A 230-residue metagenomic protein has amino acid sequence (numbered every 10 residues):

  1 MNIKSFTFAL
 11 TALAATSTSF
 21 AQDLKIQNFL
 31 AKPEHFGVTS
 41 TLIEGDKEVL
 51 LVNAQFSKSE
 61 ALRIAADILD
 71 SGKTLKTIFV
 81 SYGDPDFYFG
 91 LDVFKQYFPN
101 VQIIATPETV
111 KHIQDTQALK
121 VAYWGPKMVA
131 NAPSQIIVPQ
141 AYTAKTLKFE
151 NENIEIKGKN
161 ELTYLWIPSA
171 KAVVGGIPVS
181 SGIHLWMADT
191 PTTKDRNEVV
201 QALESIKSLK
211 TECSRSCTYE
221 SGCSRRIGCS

Functional and structural regions predicted by a protein language model:
M1-T7: Bacterial N-terminal signal peptides that target proteins for export
A9-T16: Bacterial N-terminal signal peptides
S17-A21: Sec/Tat signal peptide C-region and signal peptidase I cleavage site
D23-D70, Y164-W166, A170-I177: Conserved beta-strand hairpin/beta-sheet module of binuclear metal-dependent hydrolase folds, prominently
V52-A54, K76-D84, I104-P107, V173-G176 (+1 more regions): Active-site neighborhood of phospho(di)ester-bond hydrolases with catalytic His/Asp-centered motifs
S59-I104: Active-site metal-binding motif and surrounding structural segment of the metallo-beta-lactamase
Q114-E161, P168-S169, K207-K210: Metallo-beta-lactamase
W166, A172, K194-S230: Divalent-metal (often Zn2+) His-rich catalytic cores of metallo-beta-lactamase-fold enzymes
